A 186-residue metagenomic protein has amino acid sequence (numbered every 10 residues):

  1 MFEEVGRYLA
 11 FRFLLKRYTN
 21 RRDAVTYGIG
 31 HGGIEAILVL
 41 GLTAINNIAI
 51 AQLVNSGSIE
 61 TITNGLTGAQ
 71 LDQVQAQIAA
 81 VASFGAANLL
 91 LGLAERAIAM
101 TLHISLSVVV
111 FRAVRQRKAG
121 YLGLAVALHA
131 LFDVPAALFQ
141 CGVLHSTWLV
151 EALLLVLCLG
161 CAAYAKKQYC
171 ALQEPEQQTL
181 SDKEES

Functional and structural regions predicted by a protein language model:
M1-S186: Hydrophobic alpha-helical segments at protein termini of multi-pass membrane proteins
